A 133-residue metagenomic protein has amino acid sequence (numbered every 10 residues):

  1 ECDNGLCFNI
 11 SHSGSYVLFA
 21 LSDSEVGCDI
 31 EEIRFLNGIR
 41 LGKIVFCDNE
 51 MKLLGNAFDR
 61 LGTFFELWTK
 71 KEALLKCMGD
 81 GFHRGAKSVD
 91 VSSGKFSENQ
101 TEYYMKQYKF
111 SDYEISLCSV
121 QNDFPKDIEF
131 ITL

Functional and structural regions predicted by a protein language model:
E1-L133: Core catalytic alpha/beta fold that binds nucleotide/phospho-ligands
